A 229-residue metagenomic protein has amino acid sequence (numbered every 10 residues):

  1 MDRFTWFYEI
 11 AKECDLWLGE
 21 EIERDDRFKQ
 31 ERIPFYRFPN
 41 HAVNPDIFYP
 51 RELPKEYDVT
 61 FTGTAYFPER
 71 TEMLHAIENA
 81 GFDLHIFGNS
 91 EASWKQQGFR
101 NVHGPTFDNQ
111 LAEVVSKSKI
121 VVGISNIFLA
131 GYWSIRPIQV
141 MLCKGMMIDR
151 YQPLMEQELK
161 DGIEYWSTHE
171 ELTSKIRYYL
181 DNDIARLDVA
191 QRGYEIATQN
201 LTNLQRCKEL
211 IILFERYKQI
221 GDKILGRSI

Functional and structural regions predicted by a protein language model:
M1-D161, Y217-I220, R227: Nucleotide-sugar donor-binding catalytic core of glycosyltransferases
E20, S167, D181: A conserved hydrophobic position in a structured secondary element of the catalytic/binding core that shapes
F35-Y36, L84-H85, I163, I184 (+2 more regions): Secondary-structure boundary/capping signal
V102, G131, I163-W166, R177 (+1 more regions): Short N-terminal micro-motifs specific to bacterial/archaeal maturation and metal-cluster initiation sites
L111, Y165-H169, R186: Generic alpha-helical segment signature
E156-K175: Change "using UDP/GDP/dTDP sugars" to "using nucleotide sugars
T173-I229: C-terminal amphipathic helix plus adjacent low-complexity, charged tail appended to glycosyltransferase catalytic
